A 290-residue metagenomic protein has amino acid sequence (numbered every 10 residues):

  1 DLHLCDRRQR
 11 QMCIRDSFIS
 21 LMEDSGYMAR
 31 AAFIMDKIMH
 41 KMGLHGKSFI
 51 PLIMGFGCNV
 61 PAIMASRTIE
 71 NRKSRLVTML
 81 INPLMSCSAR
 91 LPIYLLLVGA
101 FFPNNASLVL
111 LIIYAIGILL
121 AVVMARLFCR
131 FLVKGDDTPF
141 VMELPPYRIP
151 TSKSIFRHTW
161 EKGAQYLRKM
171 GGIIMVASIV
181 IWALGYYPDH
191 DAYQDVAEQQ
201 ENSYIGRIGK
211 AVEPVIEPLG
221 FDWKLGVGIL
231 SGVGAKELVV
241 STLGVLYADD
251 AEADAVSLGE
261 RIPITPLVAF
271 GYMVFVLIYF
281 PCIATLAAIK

Functional and structural regions predicted by a protein language model:
D1-D6, R10-I14: Single conserved hydrophobic/aromatic residue that forms the stacking wall/gate of nucleotide- or nucleobase-binding
R15-S20, V98-A100, Y114-L127, V176-Y186 (+1 more regions): Hydrophobic core segments of alpha-helical transmembrane domains in multi-pass membrane transport and ion-translocation
A29-G57, K134-H158, I205, Y247-A253: Juxtamembrane inter-helical linkers in multi-pass membrane proteins
M42, I63-R75, I179-K290: Extended, low-charge hydrophobic alpha-helical regions
K47-I50, S66-P83: Membrane-interface alpha-helices at helix entry/exit sites of multi-pass transporters
T78, N82, N104, L108-I116 (+3 more regions): Alpha-helical transmembrane segments of multi-pass inner-membrane proteins, especially transporters/permeases
L84, S88-L111, A284-K290: Transmembrane helix-loop junctions at the membrane interface of multipass transporters and ion channels
L108, K134-D137, Y147-A192, V212-E213: Long hydrophobic segments that form regular secondary structure
